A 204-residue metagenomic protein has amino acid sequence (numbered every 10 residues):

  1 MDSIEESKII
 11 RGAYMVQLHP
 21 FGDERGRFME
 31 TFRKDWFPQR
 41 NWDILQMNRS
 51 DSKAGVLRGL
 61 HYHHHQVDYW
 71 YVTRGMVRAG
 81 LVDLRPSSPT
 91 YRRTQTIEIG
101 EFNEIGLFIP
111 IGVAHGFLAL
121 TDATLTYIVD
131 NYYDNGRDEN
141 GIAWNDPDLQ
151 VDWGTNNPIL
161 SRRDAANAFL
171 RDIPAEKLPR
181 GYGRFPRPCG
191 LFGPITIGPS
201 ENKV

Functional and structural regions predicted by a protein language model:
M1-I105, A123-Y127, D134-V204: Non-catalytic, conserved peripheral segments adjacent to functional cores
L107, H115-L120: Short beta-strand His + acidic residue motifs that chelate non-heme Fe in jelly-roll/DSBH and cupin folds
